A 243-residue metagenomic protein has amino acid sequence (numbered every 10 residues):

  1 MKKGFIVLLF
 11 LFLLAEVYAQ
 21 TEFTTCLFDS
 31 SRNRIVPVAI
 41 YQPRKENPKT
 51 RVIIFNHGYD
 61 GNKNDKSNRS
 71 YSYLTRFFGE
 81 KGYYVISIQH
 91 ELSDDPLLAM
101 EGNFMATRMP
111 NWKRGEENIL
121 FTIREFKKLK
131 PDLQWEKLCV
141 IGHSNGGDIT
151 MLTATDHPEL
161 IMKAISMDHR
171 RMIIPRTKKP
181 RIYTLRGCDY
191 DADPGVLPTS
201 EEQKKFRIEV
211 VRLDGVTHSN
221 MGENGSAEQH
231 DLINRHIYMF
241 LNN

Functional and structural regions predicted by a protein language model:
G4-L13: Sec-dependent N-terminal signal peptides
V17-A19: Boundary at the C-terminal end of the N-terminal hydrophobic targeting segment
R34-L129: Serine-hydrolase catalytic machinery in alpha/beta-hydrolase-like enzymes
K49-R51, K81-Y84, W135-K137, E159-K163 (+2 more regions): Loop/turn elements at helix/coil->beta-strand transitions in domains of secreted/extracellular proteins
F121-K178: Primarily recognizes the serine-hydrolase "nucleophile elbow" in alpha/beta-hydrolase and SGNH/GDSL folds
Y183-R186: Short beta-strand/loop motif that positions the catalytic acidic residue of the alpha/beta-hydrolase fold
D191-L197: Conserved alpha/beta-hydrolase "acid-adjacent" motif
R207-N243: C-terminal catalytic histidine-bearing segment of alpha/beta-hydrolase fold enzymes
